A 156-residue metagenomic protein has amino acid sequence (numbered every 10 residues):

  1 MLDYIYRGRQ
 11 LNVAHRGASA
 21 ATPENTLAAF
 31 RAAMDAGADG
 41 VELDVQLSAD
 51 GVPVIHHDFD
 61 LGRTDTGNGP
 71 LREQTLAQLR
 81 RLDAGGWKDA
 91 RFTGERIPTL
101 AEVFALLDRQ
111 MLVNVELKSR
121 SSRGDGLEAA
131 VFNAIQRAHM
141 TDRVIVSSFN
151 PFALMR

Functional and structural regions predicted by a protein language model:
M1-R156: Phosphate-group recognition and catalysis centered on beta-loop-alpha active-site segments
